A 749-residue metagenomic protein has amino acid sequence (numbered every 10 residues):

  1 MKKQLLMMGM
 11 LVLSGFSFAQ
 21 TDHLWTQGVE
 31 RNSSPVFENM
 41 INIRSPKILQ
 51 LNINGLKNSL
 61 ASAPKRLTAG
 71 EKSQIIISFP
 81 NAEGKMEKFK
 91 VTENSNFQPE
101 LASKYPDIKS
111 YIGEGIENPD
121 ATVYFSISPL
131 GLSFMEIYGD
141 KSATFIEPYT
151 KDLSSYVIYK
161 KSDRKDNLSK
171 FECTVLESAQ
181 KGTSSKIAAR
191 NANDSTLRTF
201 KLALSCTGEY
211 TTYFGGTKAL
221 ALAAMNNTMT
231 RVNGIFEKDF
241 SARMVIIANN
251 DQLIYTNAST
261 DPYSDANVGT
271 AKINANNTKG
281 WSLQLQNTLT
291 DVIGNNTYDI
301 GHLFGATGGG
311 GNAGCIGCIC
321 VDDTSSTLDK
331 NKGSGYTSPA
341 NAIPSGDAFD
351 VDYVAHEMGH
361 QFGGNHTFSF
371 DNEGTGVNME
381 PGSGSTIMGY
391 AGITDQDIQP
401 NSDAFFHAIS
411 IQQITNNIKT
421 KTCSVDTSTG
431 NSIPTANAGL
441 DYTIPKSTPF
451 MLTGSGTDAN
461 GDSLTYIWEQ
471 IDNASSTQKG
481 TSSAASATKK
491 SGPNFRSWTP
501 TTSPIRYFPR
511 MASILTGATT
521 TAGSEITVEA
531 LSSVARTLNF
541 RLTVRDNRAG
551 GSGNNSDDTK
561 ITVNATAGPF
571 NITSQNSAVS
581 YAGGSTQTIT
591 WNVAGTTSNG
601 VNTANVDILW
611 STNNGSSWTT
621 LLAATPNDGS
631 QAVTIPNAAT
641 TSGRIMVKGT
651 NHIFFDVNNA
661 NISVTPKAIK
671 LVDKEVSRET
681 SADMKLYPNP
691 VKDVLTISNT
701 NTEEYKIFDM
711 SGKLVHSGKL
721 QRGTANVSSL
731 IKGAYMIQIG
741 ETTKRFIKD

Functional and structural regions predicted by a protein language model:
K2-M8, G15-A19, D673-D749: C-terminal outer-membrane/trafficking sorting elements
Q20-T150, W281: N-terminal prosegments of processed precursors
D22-E38, S154-I319: Fold-level signature of zinc-dependent metallopeptidase catalytic domains
V245, I467-V534, G600, D607-Q631: Exoplasmic/lumenal beta-rich domain surfaces
I247-N276, D322-A404, E469, N473-K479 (+1 more regions): The catalytic-center signature of Zn2+-dependent metalloproteases
I418-T435, I561-P569: Proline/serine/threonine-rich low-complexity linkers at boundaries of modular beta-sandwich domains
G430-L440, L464, G480, L542 (+3 more regions): Proline-centered linker/hinge motifs at extracellular inter-domain junctions
I444, S455-N460, D546, V593-N599: Extracellular acidic, Ser/Thr/Pro-rich low-complexity tracts
